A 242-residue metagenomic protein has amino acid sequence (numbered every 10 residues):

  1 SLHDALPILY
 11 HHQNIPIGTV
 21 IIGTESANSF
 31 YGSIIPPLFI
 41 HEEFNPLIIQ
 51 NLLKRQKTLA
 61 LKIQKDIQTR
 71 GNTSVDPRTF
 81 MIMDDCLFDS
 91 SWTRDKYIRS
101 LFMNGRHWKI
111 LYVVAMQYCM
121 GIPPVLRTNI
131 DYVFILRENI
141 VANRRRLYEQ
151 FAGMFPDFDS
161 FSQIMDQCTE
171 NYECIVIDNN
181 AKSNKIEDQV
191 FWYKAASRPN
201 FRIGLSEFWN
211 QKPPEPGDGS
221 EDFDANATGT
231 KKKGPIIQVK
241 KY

Functional and structural regions predicted by a protein language model:
H3-L6: Short, small-residue-biased leader/transition segments that mark boundaries at the very start of proteins
H12-I34, P46-L47: AAA+/P-loop NTPase substrate/partner-engagement loops
P16-I17, P77-F80, H107-V114: Loop/turn-to-beta-strand initiation segments
N28-F30, I34-P37, Y118-S183: Conserved ATP-driven motor cores of ASCE-family P-loop NTPases powering translocation/secretion/packaging/pilus
Q68-T93: Conserved P-loop NTPase "ATPase switch" module shared by AAA+ and STAND
C86-I98, P123-L126: Conserved ATPase-coupling elements of RecA-like P-loop NTPase cores
Y97-Y118: Substrate-engagement module of ASCE P-loop NTPases
E170-Y242: Conserved P-loop NTPase motor module
